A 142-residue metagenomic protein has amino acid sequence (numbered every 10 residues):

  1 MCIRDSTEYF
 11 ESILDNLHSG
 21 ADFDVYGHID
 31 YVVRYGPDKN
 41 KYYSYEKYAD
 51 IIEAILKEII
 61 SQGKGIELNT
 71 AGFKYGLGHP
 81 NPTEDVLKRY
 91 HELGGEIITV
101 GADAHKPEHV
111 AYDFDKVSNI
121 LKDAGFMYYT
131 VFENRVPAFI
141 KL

Functional and structural regions predicted by a protein language model:
M1-D5: Conserved small/polar residues in nucleotide/adenosyl-binding loops
T7-F23, I51-E58, V86-R89: Short amphipathic alpha-helices and their capping/turn segments at secondary-structure boundaries
V25-G36: Active-site rim beta-loop-alpha module in soluble metabolic enzymes
V33, K39-L142: Charged catalytic cores and adjacent phosphate/nucleic-acid-binding surfaces used for phosphate/nucleic-acid chemistry
